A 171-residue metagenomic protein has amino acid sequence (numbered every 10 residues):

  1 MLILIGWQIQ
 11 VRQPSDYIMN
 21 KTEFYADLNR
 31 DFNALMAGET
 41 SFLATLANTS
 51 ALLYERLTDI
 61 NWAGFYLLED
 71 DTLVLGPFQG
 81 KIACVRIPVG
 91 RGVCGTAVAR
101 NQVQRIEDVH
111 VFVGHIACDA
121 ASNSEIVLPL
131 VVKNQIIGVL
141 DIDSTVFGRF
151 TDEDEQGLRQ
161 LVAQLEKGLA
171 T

Functional and structural regions predicted by a protein language model:
L2, W7-G76, Q160, Q164-T171: Intrinsically disordered, low-complexity terminal regulatory regions
I60, L68-C118: Regulatory sensory and allosteric helical modules in signal-transduction proteins and certain transcription factors
W62, V127, V139: Short hydrophobic/aromatic beta-strand element in the GNAT-like acyltransferase core that lines or flanks the acyl-donor
S124-V131: A short, aliphatic-rich beta-strand micro-motif
V131-S144: Sensory-domain boundary capping and coupling elements
D143-L161, G168-T171: Regulatory loop-to-helix N-cap segments in sensory/regulatory domains that couple ligand/signal detection
